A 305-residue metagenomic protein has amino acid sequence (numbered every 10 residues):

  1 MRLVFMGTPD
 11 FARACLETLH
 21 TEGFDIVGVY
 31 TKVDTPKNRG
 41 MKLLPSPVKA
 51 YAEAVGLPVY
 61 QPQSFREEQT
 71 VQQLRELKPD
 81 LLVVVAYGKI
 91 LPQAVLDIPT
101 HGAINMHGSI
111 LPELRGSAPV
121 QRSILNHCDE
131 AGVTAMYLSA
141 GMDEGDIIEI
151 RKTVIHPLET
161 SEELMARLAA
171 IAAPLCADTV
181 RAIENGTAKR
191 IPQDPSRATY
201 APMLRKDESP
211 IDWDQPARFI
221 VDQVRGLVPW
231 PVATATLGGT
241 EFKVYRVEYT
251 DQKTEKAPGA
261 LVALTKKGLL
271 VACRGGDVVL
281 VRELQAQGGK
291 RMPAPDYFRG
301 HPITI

Functional and structural regions predicted by a protein language model:
M1-K42: N-terminal Rossmann-like dinucleotide-binding module
T8-F11, Q63-R66, Y87-K89, L227 (+1 more regions): Short beta->alpha connector loops
T21-E22, K32, L81-Y200: Donor/substrate-binding cores of folate-linked one-carbon enzymes
D25, G56-P58, G102: Conserved beta-strand segments of alpha/beta enzyme cores
P36-K78: N-terminal glycine-/serine-/threonine-rich beta1-alpha1-beta2 phosphate-ribose binding loop of Rossmann-like
P202-Q215: Acyl-group handling in specialized metabolite and lipid biosynthesis
D214-I305: An anion-binding loop in the catalytic cleft
